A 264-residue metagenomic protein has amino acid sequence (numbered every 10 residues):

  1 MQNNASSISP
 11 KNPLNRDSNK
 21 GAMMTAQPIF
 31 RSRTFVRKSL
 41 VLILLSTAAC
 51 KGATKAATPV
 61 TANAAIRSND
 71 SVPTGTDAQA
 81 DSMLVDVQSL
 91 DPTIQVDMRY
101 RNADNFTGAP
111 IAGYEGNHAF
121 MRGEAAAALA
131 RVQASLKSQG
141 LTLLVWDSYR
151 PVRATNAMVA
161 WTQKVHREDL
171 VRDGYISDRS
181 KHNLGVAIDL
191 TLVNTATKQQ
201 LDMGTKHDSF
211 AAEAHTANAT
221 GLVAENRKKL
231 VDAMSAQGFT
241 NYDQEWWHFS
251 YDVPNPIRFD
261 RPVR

Functional and structural regions predicted by a protein language model:
M1-T34: N-terminal secretory signal peptides that target proteins for export/translocation
V36-L42: Sec-dependent signal peptide recognition, specifically the positively charged N-region followed immediately by
L44-A49: Hydrophobic h-region of N-terminal signal peptides that target proteins for export in Gram-negative bacteria
C50-S148, A160-Q244, V253-R264: Extracytoplasmic cell-surface/polysaccharide-interacting catalytic and binding patches
P151: Segments that shape or occlude catalytic/ligand-binding pockets
A154: Short, well-ordered surface patches within globular domains
A157: Active-site segments of SGNH/GDSL-like serine hydrolases that catalyze O-acetyl group transfer/hydrolysis on lipids
F249: Conserved metal-phosphate-binding beta-hairpin within the catalytic cores of diverse ATP-dependent phosphoryl-transfer
